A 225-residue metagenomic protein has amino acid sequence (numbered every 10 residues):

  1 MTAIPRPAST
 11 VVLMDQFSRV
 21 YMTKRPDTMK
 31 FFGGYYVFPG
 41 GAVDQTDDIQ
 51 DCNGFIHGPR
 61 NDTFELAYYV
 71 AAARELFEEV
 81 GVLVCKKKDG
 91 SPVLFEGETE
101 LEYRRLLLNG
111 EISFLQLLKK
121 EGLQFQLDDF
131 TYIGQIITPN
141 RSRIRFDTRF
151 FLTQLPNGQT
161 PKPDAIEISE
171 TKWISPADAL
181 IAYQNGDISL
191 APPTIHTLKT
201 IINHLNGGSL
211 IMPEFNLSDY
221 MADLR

Functional and structural regions predicted by a protein language model:
M1-R225: N-terminal leader/linker segments that precede catalytic domains of diphosphate-processing enzymes
